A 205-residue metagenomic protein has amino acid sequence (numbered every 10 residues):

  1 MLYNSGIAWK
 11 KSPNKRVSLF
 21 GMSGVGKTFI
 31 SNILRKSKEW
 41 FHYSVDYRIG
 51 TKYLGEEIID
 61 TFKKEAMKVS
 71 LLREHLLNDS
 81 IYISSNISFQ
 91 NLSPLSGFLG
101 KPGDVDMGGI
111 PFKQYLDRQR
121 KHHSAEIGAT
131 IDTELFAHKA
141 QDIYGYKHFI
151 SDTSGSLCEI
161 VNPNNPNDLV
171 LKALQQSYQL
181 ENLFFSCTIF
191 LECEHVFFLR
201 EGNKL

Functional and structural regions predicted by a protein language model:
M1-K11: Pre-Walker A adenine-sensing motif
L19: Hydrophobic anchor at the beta1->P-loop junction of P-loop NTPases
S23: The conserved Walker
G26: Conserved glycine(s) of the Walker
I30, L34: Hydrophobic positions on the alpha1 helix immediately C-terminal to the Walker A/P-loop
E39-L54: Short beta-strand-centered segment that lines the nucleotide-binding/catalytic pocket of NTP-utilizing
L54-N164: ATP-dependent small-molecule kinase phosphotransfer cores that center on conserved nucleotide phosphate-binding segments
E134-I143, D152-K204: ATP-dependent NMP and nucleoside kinases share a basic, alpha-helical "lid"
